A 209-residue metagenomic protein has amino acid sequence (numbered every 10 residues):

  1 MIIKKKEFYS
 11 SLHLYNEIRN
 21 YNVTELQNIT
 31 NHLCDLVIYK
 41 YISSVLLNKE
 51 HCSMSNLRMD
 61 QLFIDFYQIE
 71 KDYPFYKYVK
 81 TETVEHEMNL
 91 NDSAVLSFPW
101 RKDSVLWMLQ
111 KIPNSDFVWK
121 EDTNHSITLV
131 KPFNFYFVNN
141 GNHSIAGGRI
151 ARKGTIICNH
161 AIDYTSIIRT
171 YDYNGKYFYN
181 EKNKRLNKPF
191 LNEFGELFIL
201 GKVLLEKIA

Functional and structural regions predicted by a protein language model:
M1-F135: Short alpha-helix boundary/capping and kink motifs at helix termini
F137-N140: Short His-Asn-centered micro-motif
N142-T155: Short active-site loop/helix that positions an aromatic residue
I156-A209: Accessory, usually C-terminal, subdomains that scaffold auxiliary metal cofactors
